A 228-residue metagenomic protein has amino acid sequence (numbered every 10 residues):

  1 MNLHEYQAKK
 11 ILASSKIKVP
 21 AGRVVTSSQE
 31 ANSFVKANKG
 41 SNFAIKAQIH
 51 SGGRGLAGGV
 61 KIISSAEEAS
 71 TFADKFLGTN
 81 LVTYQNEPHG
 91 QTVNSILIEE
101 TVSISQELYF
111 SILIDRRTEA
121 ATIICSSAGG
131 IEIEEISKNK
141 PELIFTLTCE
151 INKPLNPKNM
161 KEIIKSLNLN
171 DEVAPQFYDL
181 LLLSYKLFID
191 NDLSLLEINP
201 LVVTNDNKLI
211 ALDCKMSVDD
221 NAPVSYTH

Functional and structural regions predicted by a protein language model:
M1-A37, S41-N42: A conserved helix-loop-beta module that forms one wall/lid of the active-site cleft in ATP-utilizing catalytic domains
E5-A8, L12, K39-G55, T83-I104 (+3 more regions): ATP-grasp fold ATP-binding core
P20-G22, I45-D74, Y109, E132-I133 (+2 more regions): Glycine-rich phosphate-binding loop of ATP-grasp-fold ATP-dependent ligases
E87-P141: Hydrophobic alpha-helical hairpins/lids featuring a short glycine-rich hinge
E132-V173, F177: Cap/lid and interdomain-hinge subdomains that line or gate substrate/regulatory clefts in soluble alpha/beta enzymes
N159-E197, L201: A long amphipathic alpha-helix within ATP-dependent nucleotide-binding catalytic cores
N205-A222: Terminal amphipathic helices with adjacent charged low-complexity linkers/tails
T227-H228: Conserved small/polar residues in nucleotide/adenosyl-binding loops
